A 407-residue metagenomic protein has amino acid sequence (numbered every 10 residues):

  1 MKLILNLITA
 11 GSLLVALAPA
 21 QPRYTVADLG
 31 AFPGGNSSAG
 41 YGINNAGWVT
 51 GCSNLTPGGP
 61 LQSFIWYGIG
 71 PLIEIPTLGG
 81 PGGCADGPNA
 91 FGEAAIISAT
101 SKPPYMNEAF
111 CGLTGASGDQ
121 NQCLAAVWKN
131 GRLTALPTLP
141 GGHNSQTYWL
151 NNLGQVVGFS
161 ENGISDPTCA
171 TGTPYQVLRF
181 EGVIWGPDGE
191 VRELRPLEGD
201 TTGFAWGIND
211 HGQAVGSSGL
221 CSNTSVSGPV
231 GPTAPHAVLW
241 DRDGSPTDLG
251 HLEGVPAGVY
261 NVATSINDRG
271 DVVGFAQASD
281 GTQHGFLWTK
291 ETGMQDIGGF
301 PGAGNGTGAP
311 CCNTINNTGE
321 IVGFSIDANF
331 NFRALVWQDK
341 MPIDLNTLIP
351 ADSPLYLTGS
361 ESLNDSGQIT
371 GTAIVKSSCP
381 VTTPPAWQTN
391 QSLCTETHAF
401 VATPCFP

Functional and structural regions predicted by a protein language model:
L3-L5, G11, L17-P407: Residue-level hotspots at or immediately adjacent to binding/recognition sites across diverse folds
